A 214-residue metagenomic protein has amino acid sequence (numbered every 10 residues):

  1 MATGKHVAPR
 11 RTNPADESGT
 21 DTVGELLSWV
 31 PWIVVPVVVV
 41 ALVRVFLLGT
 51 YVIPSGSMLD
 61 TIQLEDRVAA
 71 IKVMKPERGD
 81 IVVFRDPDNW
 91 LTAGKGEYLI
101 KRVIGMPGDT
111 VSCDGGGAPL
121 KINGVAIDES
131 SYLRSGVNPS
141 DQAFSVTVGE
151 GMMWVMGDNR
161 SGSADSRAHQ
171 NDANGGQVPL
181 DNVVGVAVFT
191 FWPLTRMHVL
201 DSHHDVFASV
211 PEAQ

Functional and structural regions predicted by a protein language model:
A2-V30, F46-V52, L59-Q214: Soluble "head" domains of membrane/secretory-pathway proteins
V35-V38, S57, W90: A generic structural signal for solvent-exposed, polar alpha-helical segments
